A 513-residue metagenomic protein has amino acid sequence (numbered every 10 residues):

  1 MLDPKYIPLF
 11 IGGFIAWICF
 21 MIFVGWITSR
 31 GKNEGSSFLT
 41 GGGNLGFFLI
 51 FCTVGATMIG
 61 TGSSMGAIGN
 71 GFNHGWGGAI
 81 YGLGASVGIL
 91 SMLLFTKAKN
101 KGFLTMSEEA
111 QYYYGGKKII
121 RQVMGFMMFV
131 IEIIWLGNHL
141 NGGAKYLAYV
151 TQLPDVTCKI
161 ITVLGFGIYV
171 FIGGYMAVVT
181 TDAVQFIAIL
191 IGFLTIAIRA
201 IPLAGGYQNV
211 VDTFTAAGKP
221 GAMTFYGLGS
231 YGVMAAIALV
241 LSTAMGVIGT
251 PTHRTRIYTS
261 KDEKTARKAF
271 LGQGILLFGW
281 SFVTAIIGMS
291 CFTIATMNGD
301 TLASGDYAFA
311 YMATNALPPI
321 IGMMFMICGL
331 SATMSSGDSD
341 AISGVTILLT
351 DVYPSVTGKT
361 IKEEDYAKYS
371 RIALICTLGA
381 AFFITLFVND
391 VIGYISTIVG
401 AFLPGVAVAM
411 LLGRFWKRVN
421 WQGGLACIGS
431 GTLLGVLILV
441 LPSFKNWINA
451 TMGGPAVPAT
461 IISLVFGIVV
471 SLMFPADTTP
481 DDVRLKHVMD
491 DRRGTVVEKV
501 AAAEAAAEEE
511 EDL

Functional and structural regions predicted by a protein language model:
M1-L513: Membrane-embedded helix-loop-helix hairpins and adjacent transmembrane boundary segments in multi-pass transporters
